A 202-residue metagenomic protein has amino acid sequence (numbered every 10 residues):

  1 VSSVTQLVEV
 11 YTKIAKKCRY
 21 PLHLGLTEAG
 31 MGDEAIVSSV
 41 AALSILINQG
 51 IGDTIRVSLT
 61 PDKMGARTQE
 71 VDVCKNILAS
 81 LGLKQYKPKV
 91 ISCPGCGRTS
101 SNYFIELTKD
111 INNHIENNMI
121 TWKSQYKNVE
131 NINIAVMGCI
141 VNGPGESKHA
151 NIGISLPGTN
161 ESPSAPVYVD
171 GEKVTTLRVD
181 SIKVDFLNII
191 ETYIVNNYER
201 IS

Functional and structural regions predicted by a protein language model:
V1-V129, N133-A135: Catalytic alpha/beta core domains of metabolic enzymes, predominantly
S2-S3, A29-G30, D62, R98 (+4 more regions): Short, glycine-/Ser/Thr-/acidic-enriched flexible segments
G32-A35, P163-V169: Short, charged, surface-exposed secondary-structure boundary motifs
I45-L46, C93, C139, S147 (+1 more regions): Conserved, mostly hydrophobic/aromatic
I55, N102-Y103, K123-S124, P144-E146 (+2 more regions): Extended hydrophobic-aromatic, low-complexity segments
N133-G145, H149-I152: Acidic/histidine-rich
T159-N160, V167-N196: Beta-strand/loop-dominated core regions that host nucleotide or nucleotide-derived cofactor-binding catalytic loops
